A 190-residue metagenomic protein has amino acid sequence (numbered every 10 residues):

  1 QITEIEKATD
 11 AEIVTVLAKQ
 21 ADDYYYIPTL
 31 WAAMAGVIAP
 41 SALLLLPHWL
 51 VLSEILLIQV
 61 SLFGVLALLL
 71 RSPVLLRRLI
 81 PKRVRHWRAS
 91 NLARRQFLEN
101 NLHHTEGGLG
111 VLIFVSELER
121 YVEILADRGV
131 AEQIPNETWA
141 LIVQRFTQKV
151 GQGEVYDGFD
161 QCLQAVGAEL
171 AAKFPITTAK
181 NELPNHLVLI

Functional and structural regions predicted by a protein language model:
Q1-I13: Short, charged cytosolic
D10, I113, C162: Residue-level signature of catalytic and energy-coupling elements of molecular machines, predominantly ATP/GTP-dependent
Y24-A35: Select subsegments of transmembrane alpha-helices in polytopic membrane proteins, especially boundary-proximal
L44-L79: Transmembrane alpha-helices and immediately adjacent membrane-cytoplasm interface residues in multi-pass integral
K82-N100: Membrane-cytosol interface motif
R94-A126: Acidic, Ser/Thr-rich low-complexity segments on the non-lumenal side of membrane proteins
R128-L187: A membrane-cytosol interface segment of integral membrane proteins
